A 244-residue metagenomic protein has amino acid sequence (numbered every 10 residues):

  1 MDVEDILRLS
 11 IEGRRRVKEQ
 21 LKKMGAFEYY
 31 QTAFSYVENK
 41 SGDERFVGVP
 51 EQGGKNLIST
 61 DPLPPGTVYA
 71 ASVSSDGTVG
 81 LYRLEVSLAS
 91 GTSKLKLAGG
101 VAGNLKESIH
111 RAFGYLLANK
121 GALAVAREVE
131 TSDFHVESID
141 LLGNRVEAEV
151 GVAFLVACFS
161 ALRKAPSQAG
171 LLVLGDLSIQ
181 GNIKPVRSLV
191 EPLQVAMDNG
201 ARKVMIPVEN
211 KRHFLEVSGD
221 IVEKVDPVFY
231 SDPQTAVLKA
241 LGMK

Functional and structural regions predicted by a protein language model:
M1-S35, S41: Conserved AAA+ ATPase small/helical "lid" subdomain
F27-K244: Peripheral, non-AAA+ core regions of ATP-driven protein-machinery
